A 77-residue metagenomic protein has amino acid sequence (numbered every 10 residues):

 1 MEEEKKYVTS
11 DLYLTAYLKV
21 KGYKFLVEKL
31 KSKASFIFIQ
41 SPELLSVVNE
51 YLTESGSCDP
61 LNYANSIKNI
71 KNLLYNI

Functional and structural regions predicted by a protein language model:
M1-E3, L45-I77: C-terminal basic regulatory modules in eukaryotic proteins
E3-K33: N-terminal acidic leader/helix
K31-N49: Acidic, low-complexity, intrinsically disordered interaction modules
